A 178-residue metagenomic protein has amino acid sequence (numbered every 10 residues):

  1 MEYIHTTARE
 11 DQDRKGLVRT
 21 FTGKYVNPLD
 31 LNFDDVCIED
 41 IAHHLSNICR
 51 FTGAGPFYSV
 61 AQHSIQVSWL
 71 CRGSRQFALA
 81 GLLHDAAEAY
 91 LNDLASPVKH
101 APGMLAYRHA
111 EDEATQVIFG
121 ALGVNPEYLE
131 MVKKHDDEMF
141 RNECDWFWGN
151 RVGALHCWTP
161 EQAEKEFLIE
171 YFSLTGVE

Functional and structural regions predicted by a protein language model:
M1-E178: Metal-dependent phosphohydrolase cores
